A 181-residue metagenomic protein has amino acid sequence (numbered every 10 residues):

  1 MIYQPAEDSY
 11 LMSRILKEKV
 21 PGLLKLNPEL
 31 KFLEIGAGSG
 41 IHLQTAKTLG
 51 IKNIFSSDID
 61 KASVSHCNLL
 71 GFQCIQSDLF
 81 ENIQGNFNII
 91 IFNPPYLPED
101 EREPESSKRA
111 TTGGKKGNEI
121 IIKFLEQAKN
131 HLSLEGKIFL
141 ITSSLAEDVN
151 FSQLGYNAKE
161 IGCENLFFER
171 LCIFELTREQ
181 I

Functional and structural regions predicted by a protein language model:
I2-K19, A37-L43, L49, I59-H66 (+1 more regions): S-adenosylmethionine
P21-L23: Membrane-interface junctions at the ends of membrane-embedded or membrane-associated helices
K25-E29, L134: Short helix-terminating capping/connector loops at secondary-structure junctions
P28-G38: Conserved class I S-adenosyl-L-methionine
K52-F55: Short beta-strand element of Class I
